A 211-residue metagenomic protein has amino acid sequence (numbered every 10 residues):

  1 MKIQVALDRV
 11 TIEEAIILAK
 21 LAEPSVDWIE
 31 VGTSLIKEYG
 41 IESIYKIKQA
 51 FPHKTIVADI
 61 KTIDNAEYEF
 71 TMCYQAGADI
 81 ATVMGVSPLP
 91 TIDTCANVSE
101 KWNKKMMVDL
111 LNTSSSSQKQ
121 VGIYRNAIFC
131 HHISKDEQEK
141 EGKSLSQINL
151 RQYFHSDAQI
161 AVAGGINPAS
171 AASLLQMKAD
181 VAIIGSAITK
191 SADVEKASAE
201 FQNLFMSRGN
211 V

Functional and structural regions predicted by a protein language model:
M1-E67, Q75, T189-K190, E195-A199 (+1 more regions): Conserved N-terminal beta1-alpha1 strand-loop-helix module at the mouth
I3, N65-D157: Conserved anion-binding
V5, I29, D59, A81 (+4 more regions): Conserved, mostly hydrophobic/aromatic
A15, A19, I44, E69-F70 (+5 more regions): Generic hydrophobic/aromatic pocket-lining and core-packing "Φ" positions
P24, A76, Y124, M177-K178: Structural motif
T33, G85, L110-L111, I133-S134 (+2 more regions): Short secondary-structure boundary segments
C95-S99, L175, A187-V211: C-terminal helical cap(s) of enzyme catalytic domains, especially alpha/beta-barrels
L145-M177, A182-I183, A187-I188: A C-terminal functional module that forms or caps the active site or interfaces directly with catalytic machinery
